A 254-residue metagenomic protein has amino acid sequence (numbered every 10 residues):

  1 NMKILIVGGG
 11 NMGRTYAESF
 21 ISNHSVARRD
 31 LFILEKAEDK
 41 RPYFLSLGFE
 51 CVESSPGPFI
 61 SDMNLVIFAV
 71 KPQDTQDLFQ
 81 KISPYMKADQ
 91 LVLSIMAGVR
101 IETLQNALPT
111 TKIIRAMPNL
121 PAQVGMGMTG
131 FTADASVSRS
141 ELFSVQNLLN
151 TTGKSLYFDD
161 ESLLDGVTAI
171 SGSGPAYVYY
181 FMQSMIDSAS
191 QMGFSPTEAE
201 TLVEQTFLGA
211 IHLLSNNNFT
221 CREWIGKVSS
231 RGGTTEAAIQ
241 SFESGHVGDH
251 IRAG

Functional and structural regions predicted by a protein language model:
M2-S54, G127, S190-M192: NAD(P)+-binding Rossmann beta1-loop-alpha1 motif at the extreme N-terminus of oxidoreductases
Y16, E38, L47, P56-F68 (+2 more regions): Rossmann-like NAD(P)(H) cofactor-binding subdomain of soluble oxidoreductases
A27-D30, A88-Q90, T197: Short acidic capping loops at alpha-helix termini that bridge into adjacent secondary structure
L31, F59, T75, S195-L202 (+1 more regions): Small-residue helix-packing motif on alpha-helices
F32, V52, L93, I114-A116 (+1 more regions): Hydrophobic/aromatic beta-strand patches that form the interior of the parallel beta-sheet core in alpha/beta enzyme
T103, A107-K112, M128-G166, Y177-N218: Internal alpha-helical scaffold of NAD(P)-dependent oxidoreductase catalytic cores
V167-A176, I225: A short glycine-threonine-serine/GTX helix/turn-capping micro-motif
E204-G254: NAD(P)-dependent Rossmann-like dehydrogenase/reductase catalytic/cofactor-binding core
